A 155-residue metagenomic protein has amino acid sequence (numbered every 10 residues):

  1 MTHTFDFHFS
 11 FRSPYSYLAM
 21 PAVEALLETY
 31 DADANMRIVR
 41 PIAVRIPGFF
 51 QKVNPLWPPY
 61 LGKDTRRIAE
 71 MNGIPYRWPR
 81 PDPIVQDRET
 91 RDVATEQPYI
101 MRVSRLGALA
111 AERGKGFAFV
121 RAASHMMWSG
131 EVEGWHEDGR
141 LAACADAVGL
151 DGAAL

Functional and structural regions predicted by a protein language model:
M1-T2, P41-A43, N72, V148-L150: Generic detector of short, locally flexible boundary/turn motifs and exposed helical patches
H3-F5, S10-A32, R113, F117-L155: C-terminal cap of thioredoxin/glutaredoxin-like
Y17-M127: Structural alpha/beta surface segment adjacent to cysteine/selenocysteine redox centers across thiol/disulfide enzymes
